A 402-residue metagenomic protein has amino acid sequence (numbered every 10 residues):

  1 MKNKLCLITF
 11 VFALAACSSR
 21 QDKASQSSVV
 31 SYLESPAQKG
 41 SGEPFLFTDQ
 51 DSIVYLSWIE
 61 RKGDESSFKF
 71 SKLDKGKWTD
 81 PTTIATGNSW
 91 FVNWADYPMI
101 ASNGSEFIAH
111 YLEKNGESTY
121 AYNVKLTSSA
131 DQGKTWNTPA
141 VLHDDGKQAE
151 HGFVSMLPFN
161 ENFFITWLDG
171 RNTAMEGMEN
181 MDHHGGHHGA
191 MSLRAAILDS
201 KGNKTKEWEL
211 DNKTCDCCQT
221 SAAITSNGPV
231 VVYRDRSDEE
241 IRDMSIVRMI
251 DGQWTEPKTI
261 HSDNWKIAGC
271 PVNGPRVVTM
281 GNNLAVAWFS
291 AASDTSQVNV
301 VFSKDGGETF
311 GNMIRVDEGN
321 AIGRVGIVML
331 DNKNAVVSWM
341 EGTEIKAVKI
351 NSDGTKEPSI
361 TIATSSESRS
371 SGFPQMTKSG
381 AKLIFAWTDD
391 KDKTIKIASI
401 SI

Functional and structural regions predicted by a protein language model:
M1-V29: Bacterial Sec-dependent N-terminal signal peptides
S18-I402: Extracellular, repeat-based ectodomains that mediate carbohydrate processing or recognition
